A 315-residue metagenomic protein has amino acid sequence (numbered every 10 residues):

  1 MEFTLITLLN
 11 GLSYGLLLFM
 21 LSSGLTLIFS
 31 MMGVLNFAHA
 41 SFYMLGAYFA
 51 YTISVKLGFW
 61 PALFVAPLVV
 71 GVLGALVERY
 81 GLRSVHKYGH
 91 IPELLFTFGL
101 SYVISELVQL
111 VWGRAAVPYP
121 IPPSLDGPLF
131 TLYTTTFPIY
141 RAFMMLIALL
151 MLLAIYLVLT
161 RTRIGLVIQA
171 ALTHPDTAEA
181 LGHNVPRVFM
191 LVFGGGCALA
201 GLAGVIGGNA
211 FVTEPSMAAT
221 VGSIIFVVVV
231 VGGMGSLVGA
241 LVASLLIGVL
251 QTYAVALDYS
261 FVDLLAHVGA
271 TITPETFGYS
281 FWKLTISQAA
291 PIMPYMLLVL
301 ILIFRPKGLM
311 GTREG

Functional and structural regions predicted by a protein language model:
F3-N10, Y14, G58-A66, G89-L94 (+5 more regions): Residue-level signature of transmembrane alpha-helical entry/exit and packing/kink sites in multi-pass membrane
F3-T52, E78-P92, D176, V229-V238: Single transmembrane alpha-helix segments in multi-pass membrane proteins
L9, M31-L76, Y80, V85 (+2 more regions): Membrane-embedded helix boundary and interhelical linker motif in transport proteins
Y14-G15, T135-E214, L237-V242: Helix-loop-helix "hairpin" substructures at the membrane interface of multi-pass membrane proteins
L18, S22, L57-L68, F193-A200 (+2 more regions): Transmembrane alpha-helical segments in multi-pass inner-membrane proteins
A47-Y51, P67-L73, F98-V108, I147-Y156 (+4 more regions): Hydrophobic core segments of alpha-helical transmembrane domains in multi-pass membrane transport and ion-translocation
G58-L100, L107, V242-I247, Q251 (+1 more regions): Alpha-helical transmembrane segments within multi-pass membrane transporters and channels
S84-R161, V188, Y253-P291, K307 (+1 more regions): Transmembrane helix-bundle core of multi-pass membrane transporters and related energy-transducing complexes
